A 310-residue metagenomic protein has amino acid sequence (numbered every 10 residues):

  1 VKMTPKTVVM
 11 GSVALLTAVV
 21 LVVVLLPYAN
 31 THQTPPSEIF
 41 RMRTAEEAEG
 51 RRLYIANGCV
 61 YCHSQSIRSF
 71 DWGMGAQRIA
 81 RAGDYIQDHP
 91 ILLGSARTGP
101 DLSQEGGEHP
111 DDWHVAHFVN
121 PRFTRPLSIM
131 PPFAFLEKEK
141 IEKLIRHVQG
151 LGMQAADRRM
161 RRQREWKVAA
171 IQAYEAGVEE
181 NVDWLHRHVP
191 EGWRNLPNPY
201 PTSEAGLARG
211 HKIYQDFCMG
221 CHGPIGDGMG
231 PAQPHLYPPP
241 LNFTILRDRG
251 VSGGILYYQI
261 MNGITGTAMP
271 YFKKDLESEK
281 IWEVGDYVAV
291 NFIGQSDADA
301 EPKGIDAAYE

Functional and structural regions predicted by a protein language model:
V1-T31, F133-E191, P199-P201, G206 (+1 more regions): Extended surface/linker regions that mediate inter-domain or inter-protein docking in multi-component redox
K2-T7, A18, N30-R52, R125 (+1 more regions): Conserved, well-structured beta-alpha core segment at the onset of a catalytic domain
T4-M10, P36-S37, E47, L53-A56 (+5 more regions): Short sequence/structural segments immediately N-terminal
L21-P27, N120-F123, G223-D227, N262: Glycine-rich, acidic and aromatic/proline-enriched surface loops and short helix-turn segments that act as binding
H32-I55, I67-W72, A173-Q215, A298-E310: Electrostatic cytochrome c docking/interface patches
P36-E47, W72-Q149, H235-F292: Extracytoplasmic electron-transfer domains, predominantly the class I c-type cytochrome c fold
G50, A56-Q65, H114, M130 (+3 more regions): The canonical Cys-X-X-Cys-His
R68-S69, D227-G228, S278: Short, non-ligating residues that shape and space the ligands of small metal-coordination modules and catalytic
